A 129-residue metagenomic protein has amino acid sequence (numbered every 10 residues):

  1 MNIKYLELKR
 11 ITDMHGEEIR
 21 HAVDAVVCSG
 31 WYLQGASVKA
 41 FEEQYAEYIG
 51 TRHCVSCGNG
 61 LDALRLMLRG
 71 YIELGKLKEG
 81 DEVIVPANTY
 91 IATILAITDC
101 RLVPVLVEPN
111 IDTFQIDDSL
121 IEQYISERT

Functional and structural regions predicted by a protein language model:
M1-W31: N-terminal "arm"/small-domain region of PLP-dependent enzymes with the aminotransferase-like
E7, S56, V85: Small/polar loops that bind or transfer phosphate-bearing groups
I11, G30-L33, L106-E108, T113: Pocket-edge positions in alpha/beta enzyme catalytic cores
E17, H21-C28, A36-E47, S119-E127: Replace "anionic and nucleotidyl ligands
W31, A36-E82, A96-C100, L106: Phosphate-binding glycine-rich loop
I72-T129: PLP-dependent aminotransferase-like
